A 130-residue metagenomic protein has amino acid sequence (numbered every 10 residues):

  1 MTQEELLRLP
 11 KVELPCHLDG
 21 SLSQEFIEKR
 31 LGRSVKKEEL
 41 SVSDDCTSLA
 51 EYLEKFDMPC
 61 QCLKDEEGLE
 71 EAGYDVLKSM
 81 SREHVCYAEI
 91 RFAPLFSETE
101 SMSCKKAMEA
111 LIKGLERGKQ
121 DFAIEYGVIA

Functional and structural regions predicted by a protein language model:
M1-A130: Metal-cofactor-binding active-site regions of metalloenzymes
